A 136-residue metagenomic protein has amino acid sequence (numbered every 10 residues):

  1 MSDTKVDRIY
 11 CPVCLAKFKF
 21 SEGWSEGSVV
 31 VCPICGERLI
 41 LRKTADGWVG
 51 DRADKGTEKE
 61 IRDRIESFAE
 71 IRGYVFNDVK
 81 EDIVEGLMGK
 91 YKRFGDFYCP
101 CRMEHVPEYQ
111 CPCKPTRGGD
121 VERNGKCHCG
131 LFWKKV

Functional and structural regions predicted by a protein language model:
M1-Y10, K19-W24, S28, R38-E85: Short, intrinsically disordered terminal segments enriched in charged and Pro/Gly residues
C11-C14, C32-C35: Short cysteine-rich clusters marking metal-coordination/redox-active sites
F20-V31, T116-N124: Short linker/helix segments within small regulatory modules
W24, C35, H105-P107: Short loop/turn positions at the edges of beta-strands in beta-sheet-rich folds
V30, R38-L39, D51, G118-D120 (+1 more regions): Short, low-complexity, polar/charged sequence segments that are solvent-exposed and flexible
G56-V136: Long, distal/terminal scaffolding or interaction modules with repetitive or compositionally biased sequence
